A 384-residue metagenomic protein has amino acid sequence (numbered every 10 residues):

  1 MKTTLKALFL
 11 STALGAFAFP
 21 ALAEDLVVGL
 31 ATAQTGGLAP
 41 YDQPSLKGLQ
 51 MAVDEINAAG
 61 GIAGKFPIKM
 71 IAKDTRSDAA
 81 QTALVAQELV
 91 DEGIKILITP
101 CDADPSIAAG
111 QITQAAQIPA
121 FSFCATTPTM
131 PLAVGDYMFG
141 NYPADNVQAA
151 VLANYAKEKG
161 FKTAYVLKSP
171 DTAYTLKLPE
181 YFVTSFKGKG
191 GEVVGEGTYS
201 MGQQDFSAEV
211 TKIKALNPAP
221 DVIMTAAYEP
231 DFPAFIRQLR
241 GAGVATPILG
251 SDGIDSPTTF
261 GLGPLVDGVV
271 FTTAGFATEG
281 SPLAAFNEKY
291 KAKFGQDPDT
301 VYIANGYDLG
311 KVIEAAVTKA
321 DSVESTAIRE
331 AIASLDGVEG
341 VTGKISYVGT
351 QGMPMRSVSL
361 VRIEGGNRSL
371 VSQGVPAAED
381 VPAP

Functional and structural regions predicted by a protein language model:
F17-A23: Sec/Tat signal peptide C-region and signal peptidase I cleavage site
V27, P40-K47, G60-L132, Y199-Q203 (+2 more regions): Beta-alpha junction/loop-to-helix N-cap segments that form part of ligand/metal-binding clefts
G29-Q50, K73-A80, C101-D104, L167-L176 (+2 more regions): Extracytoplasmic "Venus flytrap"
Q34, M138-M201, I313: An alpha-beta-alpha
L89-C101, F121-F123, Y165-K168, P218-E229 (+3 more regions): Periplasmic-binding protein-like
T113-A115, T163, P179-T272: Extracellular/periplasmic bilobed ligand-binding domains
I236-Y307, T318, N367-L370, G374-P382: Extracellular/periplasmic periplasmic-binding protein-like sensory domains
A292-T300, E314-L370, P384: Segments of small-molecule ligand-sensing domains
